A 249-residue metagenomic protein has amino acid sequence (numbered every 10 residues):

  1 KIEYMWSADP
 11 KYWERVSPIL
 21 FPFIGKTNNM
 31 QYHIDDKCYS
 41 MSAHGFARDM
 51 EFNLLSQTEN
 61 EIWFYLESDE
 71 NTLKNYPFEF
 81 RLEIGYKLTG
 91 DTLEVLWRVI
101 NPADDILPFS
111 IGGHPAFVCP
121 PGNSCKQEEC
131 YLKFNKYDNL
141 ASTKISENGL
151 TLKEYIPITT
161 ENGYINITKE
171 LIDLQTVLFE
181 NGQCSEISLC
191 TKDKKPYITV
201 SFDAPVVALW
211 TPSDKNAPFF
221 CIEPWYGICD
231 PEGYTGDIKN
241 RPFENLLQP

Functional and structural regions predicted by a protein language model:
K1-I34, C38-M41, Q183-A204: Beta-strand-rich N-terminal accessory domains
Y32-S40, W97, N245-P249: Short Pro-Gly-centered flexible turn/kink motifs
D35-G90: Extended, loop-rich substrate-binding clefts of extracytoplasmic carbohydrate-active enzymes
Y39, H44-S56, T160-P242: Acidic/His-leaning functional-site neighborhoods
I62, L93-V95, I187: Hydrophobic residues embedded in beta-strands of well-ordered beta-sheets
S68-P120: Acidic, contiguous internal or C-terminal segments within carbohydrate-active enzymes that form a structured patch used
E83-G85, P242-Q248: Beta-strand-rich interaction surfaces with strong enrichment in secreted/lumenal proteins
I106, A116-D203: Active-site/ligand-binding surface loops and adjacent short beta/alpha elements that line catalytic pockets across
